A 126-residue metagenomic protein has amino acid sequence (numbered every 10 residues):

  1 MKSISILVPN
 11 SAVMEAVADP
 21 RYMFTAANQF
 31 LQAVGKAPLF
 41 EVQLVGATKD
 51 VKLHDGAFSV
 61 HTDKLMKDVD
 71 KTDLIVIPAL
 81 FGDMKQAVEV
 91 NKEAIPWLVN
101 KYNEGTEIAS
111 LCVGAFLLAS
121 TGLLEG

Functional and structural regions predicted by a protein language model:
M1-I108, F116-L123: Extended, subdomain-level signal for the structured scaffold at the beginning of enzyme domains
